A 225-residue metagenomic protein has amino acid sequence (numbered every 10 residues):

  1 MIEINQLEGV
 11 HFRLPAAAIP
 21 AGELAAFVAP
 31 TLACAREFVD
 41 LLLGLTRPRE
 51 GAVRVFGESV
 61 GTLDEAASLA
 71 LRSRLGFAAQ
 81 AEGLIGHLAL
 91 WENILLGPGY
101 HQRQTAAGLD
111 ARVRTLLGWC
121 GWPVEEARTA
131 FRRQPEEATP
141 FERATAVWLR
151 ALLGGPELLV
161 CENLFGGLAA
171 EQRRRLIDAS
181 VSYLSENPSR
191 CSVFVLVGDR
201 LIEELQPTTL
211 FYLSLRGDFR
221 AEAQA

Functional and structural regions predicted by a protein language model:
L43: Helix-to-loop junction immediately C-terminal to a conserved catalytic motif
G51-S59, T129: Conserved ABC transporter NBD signature motif
V60-G76: ABC ATPase NBD coupling module
A81, H87-Q102, R112, L116: Q-loop/switch helix immediately C-terminal to the Walker
D110-T129: Conserved ABC ATPase "signature" region
V147-W148: Hydrophobic anchor residue at the start of the ABC signature
A151-L152: ABC ATPase C-loop
E171-E204: Conserved catalytic loops of ABC-family nucleotide-binding domains
